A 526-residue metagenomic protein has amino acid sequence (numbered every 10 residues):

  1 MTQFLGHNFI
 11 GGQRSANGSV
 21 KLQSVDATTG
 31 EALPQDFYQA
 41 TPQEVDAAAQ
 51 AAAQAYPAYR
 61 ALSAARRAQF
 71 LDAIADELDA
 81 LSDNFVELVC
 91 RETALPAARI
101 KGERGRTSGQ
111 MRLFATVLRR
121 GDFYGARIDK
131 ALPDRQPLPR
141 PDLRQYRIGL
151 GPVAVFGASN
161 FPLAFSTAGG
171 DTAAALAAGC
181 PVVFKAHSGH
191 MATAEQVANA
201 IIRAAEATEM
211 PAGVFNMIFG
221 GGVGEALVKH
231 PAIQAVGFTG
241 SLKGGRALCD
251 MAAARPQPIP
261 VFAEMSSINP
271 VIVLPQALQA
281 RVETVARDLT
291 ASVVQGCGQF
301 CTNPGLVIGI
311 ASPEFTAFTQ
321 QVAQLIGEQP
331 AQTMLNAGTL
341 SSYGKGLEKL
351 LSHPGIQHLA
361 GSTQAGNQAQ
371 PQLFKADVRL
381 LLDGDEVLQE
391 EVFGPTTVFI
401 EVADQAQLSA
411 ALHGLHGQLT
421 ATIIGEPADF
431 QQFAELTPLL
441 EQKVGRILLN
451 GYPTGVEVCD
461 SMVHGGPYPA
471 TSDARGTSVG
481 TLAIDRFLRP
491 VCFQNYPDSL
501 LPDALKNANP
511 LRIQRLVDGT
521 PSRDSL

Functional and structural regions predicted by a protein language model:
M1-P139: N-terminal Rossmann-like NAD(P)+-binding subdomain of aldehyde/semialdehyde dehydrogenases
L5, R287, G309-L419: NAD(P)-dependent aldehyde/semialdehyde dehydrogenase
S15, N160, G189, G222-V223 (+13 more regions): Short, glycine-/Ser/Thr-/acidic-enriched flexible segments
Y56, R60, A75-S82, V86-V89 (+20 more regions): Structural signal for hydrophobic packing residues in well-ordered secondary-structure cores of soluble enzyme domains
F70, C180-T193, V214, Q257-A277 (+6 more regions): Short loop-to-beta-strand entry elements in the cores of soluble alpha/beta enzymes
D122-A286, T290, I308, S312-F315 (+1 more regions): Rossmann-like NAD(P) dinucleotide-binding subdomain of oxidoreductase/dehydrogenase enzymes
G366-A369, Q405-L501, P521-D524: C-terminal core of ALDH-fold dehydrogenases
